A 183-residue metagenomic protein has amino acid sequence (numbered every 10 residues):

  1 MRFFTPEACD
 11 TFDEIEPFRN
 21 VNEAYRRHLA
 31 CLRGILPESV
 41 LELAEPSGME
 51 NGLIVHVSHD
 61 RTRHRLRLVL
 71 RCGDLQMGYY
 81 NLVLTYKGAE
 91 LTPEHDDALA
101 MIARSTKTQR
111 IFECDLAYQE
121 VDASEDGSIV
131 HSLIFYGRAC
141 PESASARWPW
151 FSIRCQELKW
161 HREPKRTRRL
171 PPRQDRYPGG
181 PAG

Functional and structural regions predicted by a protein language model:
M1-G183: Surface-exposed, interaction-prone regions used to assemble/regulate multi-protein complexes
